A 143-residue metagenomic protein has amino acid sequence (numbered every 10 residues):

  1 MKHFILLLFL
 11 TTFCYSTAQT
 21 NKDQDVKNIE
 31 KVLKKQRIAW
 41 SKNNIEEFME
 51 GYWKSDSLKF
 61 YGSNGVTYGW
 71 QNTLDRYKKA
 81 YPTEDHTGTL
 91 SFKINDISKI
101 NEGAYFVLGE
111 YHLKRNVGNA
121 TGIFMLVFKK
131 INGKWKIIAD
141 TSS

Functional and structural regions predicted by a protein language model:
M1-F4, Q19: Positively charged n-region of N-terminal signal peptides that target proteins for export
T11, Y15-G51: Short, low-complexity N-terminal intrinsically disordered segments enriched in polar/charged residues
Q36, F48-M49, S57-L58, T73 (+2 more regions): Hydrophobic pocket/interface hotspot
K54, I100-N101, I131: Structural motif
S57-Y68, T83-D85: A short gly/proline-enriched turn/hairpin at secondary-structure junctions
N64, D96, G109-Y111, L126 (+1 more regions): A mature extracytoplasmic/lumenal domain signature
L74-V117: Surface-exposed, charged secondary-structure patches
T121-S143: Short beta-strand edge/turn micro-motifs at domain boundaries
